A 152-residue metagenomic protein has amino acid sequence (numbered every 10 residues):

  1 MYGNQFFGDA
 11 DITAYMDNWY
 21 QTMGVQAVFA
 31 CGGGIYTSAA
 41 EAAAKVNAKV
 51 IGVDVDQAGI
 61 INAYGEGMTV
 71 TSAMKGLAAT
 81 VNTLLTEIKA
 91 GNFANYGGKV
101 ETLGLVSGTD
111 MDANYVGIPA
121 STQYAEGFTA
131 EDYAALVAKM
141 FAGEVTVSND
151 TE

Functional and structural regions predicted by a protein language model:
M1-E152: A residue-level marker of the well-folded mature domains of exported/periplasmic proteins
